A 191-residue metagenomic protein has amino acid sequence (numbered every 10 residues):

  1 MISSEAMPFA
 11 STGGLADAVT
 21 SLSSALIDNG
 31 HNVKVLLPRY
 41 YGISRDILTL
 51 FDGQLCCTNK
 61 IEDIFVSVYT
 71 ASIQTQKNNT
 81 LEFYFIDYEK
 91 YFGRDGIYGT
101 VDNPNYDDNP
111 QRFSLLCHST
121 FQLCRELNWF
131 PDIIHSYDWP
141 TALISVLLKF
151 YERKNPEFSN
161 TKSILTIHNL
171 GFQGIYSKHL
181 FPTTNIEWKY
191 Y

Functional and structural regions predicted by a protein language model:
M1-Y191: Catalytic cores of nucleotide-sugar-dependent glycosyltransferases that transfer UDP/GDP/TDP-activated
